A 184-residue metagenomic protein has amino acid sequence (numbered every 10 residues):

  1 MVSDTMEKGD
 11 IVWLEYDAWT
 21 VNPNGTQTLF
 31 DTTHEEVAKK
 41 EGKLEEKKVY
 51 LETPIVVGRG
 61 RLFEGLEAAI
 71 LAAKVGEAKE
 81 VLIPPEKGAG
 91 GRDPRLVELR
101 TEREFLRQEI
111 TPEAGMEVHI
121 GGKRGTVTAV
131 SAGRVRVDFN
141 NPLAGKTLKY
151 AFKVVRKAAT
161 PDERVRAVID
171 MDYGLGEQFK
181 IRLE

Functional and structural regions predicted by a protein language model:
M1-E184: FKBP-type peptidyl-prolyl cis-trans isomerases
